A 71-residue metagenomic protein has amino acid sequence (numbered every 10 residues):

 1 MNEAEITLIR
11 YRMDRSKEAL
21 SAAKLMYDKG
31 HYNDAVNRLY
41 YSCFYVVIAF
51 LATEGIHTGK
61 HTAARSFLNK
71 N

Functional and structural regions predicted by a protein language model:
M1-N71: Terminal alpha-helical segments
